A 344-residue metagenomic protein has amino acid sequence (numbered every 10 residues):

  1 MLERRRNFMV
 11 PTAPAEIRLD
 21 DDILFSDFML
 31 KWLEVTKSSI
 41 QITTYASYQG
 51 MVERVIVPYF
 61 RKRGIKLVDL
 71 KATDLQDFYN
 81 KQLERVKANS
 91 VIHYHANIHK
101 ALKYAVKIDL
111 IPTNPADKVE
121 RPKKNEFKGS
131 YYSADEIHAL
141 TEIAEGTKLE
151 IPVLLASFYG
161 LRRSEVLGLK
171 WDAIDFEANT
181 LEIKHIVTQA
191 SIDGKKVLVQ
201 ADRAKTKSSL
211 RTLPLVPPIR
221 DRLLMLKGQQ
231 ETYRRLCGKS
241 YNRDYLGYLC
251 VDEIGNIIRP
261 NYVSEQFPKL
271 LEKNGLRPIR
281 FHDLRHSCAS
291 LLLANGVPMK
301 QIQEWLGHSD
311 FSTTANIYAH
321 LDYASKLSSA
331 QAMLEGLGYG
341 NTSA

Functional and structural regions predicted by a protein language model:
M1-T73, L226-Y245, Y323, A344: N-terminal DNA-binding module of tyrosine recombinases/phage integrases
D21, L33-L110, E126, I257-Y262 (+1 more regions): N-terminal core-binding DNA-recognition domain of tyrosine site-specific recombinases/integrases
K66, D117-K118, A178-K184, R280 (+3 more regions): Short functional hotspots where side chains directly engage DNA or cofactors
A88, I92, K107, I111-T113 (+5 more regions): Basic, Lys/Arg- and aromatic-enriched nucleic-acid-binding interface segment
A105-P115, F176, H185-I192, L223-S240 (+1 more regions): Proline-centered turn/helix-capping motifs that create local helix->coil transitions or kinks
H138-E145, I192-V199, N295, N316 (+1 more regions): DNA/chromatin major-groove-contacting recognition/catalytic segments
E142, G146-L149, Y159, L213 (+3 more regions): Short, basic (Lys/Arg/His-rich) helix/loop patches that form interaction surfaces in the mid-to-C-terminal regions
A178, Q189-L210, P217-I219, M225 (+4 more regions): C-terminal secondary-structure termini that scaffold catalytic or DNA-interacting sites
